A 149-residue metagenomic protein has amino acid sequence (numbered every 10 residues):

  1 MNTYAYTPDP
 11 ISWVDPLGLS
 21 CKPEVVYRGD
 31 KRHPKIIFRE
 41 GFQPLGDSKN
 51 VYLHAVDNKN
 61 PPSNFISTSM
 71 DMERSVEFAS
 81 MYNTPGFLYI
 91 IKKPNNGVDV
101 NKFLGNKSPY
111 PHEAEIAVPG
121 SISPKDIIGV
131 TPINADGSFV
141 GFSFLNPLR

Functional and structural regions predicted by a protein language model:
M1-K22: Short turn/helix-capping motifs enriched in Asx and small/polar residues
S20-R149: NAD-dependent ADP-ribosyltransferases
